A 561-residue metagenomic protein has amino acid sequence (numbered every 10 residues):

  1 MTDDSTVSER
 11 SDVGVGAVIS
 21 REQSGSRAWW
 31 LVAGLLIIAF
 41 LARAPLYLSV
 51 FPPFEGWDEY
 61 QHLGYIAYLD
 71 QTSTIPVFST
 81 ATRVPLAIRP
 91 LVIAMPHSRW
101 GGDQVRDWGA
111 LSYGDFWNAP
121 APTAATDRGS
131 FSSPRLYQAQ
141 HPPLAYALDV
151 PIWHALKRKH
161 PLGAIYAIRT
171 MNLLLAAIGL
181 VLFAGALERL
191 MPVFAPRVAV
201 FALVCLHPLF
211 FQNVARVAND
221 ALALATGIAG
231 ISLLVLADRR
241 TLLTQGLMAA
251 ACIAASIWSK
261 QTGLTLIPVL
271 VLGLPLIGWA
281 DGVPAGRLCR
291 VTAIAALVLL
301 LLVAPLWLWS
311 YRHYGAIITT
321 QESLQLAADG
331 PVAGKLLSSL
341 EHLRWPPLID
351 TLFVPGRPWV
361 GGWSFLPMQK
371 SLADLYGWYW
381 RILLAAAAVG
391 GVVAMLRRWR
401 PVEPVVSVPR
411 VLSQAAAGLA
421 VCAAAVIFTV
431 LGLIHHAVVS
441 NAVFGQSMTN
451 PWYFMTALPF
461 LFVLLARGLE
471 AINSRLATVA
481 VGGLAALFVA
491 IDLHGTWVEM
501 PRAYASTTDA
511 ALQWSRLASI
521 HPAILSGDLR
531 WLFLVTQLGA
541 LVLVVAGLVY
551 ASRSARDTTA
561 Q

Functional and structural regions predicted by a protein language model:
S5, L233, R239, L266-L300 (+1 more regions): Perimembrane helix-loop-helix junctions
Q71-I168, A327-G334, H342, F353-A373: Interfacial juxtamembrane loops and adjacent helix segments that form the catalytic/substrate-binding surfaces
K159-L162, F183-L206, T244, T478-V479: Transmembrane-helix signature of polytopic, membrane-embedded enzymes that assemble or transfer cell-envelope glycans
A167-M191, A229: Transmembrane-helix motifs of polytopic, lipid-linked glycan transferases
M191, G230-M248, S256, G278-A280: Membrane-interface transmembrane helices that cradle and orient dolichyl/undecaprenyl
Q245-Q261, L266-V269, L301: Membrane-interface alpha helices of multi-pass inner-membrane proteins
V291, K370-Y379, L476-Q561: Transmembrane helical bundles and short interhelical boundary loops of multi-pass, membrane-embedded
Y314-P404, R516-T536: Membrane-lumen/periplasm interface segments of multi-pass, membrane-embedded glycan/lipid transferases
